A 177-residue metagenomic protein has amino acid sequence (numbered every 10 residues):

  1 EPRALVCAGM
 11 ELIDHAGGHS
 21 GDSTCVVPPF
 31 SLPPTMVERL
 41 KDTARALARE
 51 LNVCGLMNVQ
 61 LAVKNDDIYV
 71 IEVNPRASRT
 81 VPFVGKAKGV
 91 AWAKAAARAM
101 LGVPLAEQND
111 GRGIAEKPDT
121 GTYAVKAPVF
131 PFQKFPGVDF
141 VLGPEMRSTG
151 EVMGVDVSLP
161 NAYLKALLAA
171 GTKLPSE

Functional and structural regions predicted by a protein language model:
E1-S176: ATP-dependent carboxylate activation and anion-phosphoryl transfer catalytic cores that bind Mg-ATP to form
